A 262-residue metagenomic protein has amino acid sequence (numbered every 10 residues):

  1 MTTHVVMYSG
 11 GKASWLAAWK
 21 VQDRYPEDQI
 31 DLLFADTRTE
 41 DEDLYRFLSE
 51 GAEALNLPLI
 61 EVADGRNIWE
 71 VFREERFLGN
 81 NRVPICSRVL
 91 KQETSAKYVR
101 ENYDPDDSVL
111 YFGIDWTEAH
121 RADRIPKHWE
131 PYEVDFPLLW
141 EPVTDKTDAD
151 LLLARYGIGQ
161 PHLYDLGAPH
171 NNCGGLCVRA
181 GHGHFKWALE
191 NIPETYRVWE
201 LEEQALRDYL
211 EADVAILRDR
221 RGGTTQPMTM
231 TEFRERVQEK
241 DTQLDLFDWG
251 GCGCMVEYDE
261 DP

Functional and structural regions predicted by a protein language model:
M1-P262: Nucleotide-activated chemistry modules centered on ATP-dependent adenylation/adenylyltransferase
